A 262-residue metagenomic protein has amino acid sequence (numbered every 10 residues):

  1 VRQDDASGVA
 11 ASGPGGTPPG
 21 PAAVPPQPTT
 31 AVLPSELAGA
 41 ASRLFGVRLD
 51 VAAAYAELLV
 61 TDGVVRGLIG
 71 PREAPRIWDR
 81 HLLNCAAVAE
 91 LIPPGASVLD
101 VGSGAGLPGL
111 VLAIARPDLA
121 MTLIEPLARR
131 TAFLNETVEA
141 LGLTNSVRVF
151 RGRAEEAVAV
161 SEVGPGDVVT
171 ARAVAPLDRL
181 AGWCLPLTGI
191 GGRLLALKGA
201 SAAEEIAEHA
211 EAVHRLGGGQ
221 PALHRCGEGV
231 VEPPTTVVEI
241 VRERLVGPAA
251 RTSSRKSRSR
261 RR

Functional and structural regions predicted by a protein language model:
V1-L99, A115, R129-A132, E136-S146 (+1 more regions): Class I SAM-dependent transferase core
Q3, A10, L119-T122, P126-R262: S-adenosylmethionine
G63-V64, A105, P221: Residue-level signal for pocket-adjacent positions within structured domains
E90, A113, E228-V230: Short secondary-structure boundary/capping segments
V101-S103: Conserved beta-strand/loop positions that form the S-adenosyl-L-methionine
A105-D118: Conserved SAM-binding loop of SAM-dependent methyltransferases across substrates and taxa, primarily the Class I
